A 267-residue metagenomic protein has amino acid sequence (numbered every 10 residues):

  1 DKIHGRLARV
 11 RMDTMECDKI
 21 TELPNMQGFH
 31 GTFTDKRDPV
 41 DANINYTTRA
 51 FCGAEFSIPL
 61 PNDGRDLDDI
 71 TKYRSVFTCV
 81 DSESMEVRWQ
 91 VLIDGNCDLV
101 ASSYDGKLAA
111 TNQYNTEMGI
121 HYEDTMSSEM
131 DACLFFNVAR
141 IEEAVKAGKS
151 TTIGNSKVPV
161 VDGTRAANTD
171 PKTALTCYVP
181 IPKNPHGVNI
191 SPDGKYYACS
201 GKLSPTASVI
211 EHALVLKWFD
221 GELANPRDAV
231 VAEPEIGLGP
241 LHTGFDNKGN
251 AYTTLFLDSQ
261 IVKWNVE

Functional and structural regions predicted by a protein language model:
D1-E267: Predominantly soluble domains enriched in secretory-pathway, periplasmic, or organellar proteins
